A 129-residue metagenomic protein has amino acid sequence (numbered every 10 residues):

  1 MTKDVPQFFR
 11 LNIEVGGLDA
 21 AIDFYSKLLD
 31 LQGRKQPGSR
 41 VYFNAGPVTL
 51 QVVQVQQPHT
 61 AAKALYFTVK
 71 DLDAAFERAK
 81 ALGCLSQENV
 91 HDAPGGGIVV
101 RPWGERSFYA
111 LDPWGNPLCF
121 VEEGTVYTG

Functional and structural regions predicted by a protein language model:
M1-I22, K63-L65, V121-G129: N-terminal beta-strand motif that seeds the catalytic metal site of vicinal oxygen chelate
V5-F8, N12-L50, Q56: Core segments of cupin and vicinal oxygen chelate
L11, V53, V100-G104, Y109 (+1 more regions): Short beta->alpha transition motifs characteristic of CBS
L18, L65-P117: Vicinal oxygen chelate
P37-R40, H59-A61, P102-R106: Short acidic/glycine-enriched loop/turn segments that link adjacent beta-strands
S39-R40, A93-P94, G124: Conserved beta-strand edge residues that scaffold enzyme active sites
F43-P47, A110-P113, E123: Active-site beta-strand termini and strand-to-loop segments that position acidic
T49-V52, T60, N116: Short, charged/polar, Gly/Pro-enriched secondary-structure boundary elements
